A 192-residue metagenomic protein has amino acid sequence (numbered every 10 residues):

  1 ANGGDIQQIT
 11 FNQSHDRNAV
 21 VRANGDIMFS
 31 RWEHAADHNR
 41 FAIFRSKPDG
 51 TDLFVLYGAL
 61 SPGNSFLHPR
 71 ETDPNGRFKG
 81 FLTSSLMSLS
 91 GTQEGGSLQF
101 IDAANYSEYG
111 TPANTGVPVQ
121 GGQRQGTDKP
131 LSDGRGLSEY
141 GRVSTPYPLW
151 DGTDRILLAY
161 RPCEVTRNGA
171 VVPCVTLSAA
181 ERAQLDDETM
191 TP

Functional and structural regions predicted by a protein language model:
A1, D5-D49, L53-P74, T83: Catalytic cores of eukaryotic secretory-pathway lumenal/extracellular enzymes that build and remodel glycoconjugates
A1-Q8, Y57-F66, A104-S138: Surface-exposed loop and turn segments in beta-propeller and other repeat-based domains that flank or scaffold
N12, N18-V21, L67-F81, G91 (+1 more regions): Structural signature of eukaryotic scaffold interfaces centered on beta-propeller domains
D26, F41, T153, P162-C163: Loop/turn residues immediately N-terminal
I27-W32, F78-M87, R155-Y160: Residue position within the beta-strands of beta-propeller blades
D37-F44, S90-D102, V165-P192: Structural motif
P62, Q99-E108, N114-G122, G152 (+2 more regions): Active/binding-pocket-proximal capping segment
